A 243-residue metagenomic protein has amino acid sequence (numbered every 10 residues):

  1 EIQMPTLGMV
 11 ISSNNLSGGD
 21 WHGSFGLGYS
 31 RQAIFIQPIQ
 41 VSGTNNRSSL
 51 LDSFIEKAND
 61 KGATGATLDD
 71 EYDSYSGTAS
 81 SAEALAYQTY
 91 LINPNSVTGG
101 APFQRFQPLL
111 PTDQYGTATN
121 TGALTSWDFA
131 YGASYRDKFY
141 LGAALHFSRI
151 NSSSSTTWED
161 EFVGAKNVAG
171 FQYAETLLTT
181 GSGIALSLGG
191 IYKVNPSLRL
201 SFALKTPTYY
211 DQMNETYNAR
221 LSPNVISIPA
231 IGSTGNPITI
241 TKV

Functional and structural regions predicted by a protein language model:
E1-N15: Long, well-ordered hydrophobic secondary-structure segments characteristic of membrane-embedded and membrane-proximal
S12-V243: Outer-membrane beta-barrel porins/channels
